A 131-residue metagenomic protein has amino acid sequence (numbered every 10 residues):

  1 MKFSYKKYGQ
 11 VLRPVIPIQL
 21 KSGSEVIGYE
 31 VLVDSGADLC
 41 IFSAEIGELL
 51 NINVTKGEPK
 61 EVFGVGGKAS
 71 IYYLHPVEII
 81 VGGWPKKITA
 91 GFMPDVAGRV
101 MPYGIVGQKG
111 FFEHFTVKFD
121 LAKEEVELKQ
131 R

Functional and structural regions predicted by a protein language model:
M1-R131: Pepsin/retropepsin-fold aspartyl endopeptidases
